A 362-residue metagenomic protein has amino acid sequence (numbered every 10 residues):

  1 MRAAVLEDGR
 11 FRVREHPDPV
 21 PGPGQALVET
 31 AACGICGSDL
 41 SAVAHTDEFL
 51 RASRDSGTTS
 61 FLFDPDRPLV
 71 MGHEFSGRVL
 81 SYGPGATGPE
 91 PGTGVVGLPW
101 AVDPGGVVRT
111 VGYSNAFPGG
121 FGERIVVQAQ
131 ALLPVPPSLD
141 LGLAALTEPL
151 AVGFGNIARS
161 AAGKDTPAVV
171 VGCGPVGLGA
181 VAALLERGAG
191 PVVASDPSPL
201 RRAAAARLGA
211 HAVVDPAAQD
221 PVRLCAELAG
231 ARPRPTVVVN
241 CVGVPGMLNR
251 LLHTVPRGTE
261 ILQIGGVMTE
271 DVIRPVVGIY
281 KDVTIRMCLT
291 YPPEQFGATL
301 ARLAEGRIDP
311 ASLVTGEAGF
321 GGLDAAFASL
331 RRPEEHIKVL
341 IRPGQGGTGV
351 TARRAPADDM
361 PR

Functional and structural regions predicted by a protein language model:
P19-C33, E48-A101, P136-S138: Glycine-rich beta-strand-centered segment in the early N-terminal region that forms part of a ligand/cofactor-binding
G22, E90-T93, Q128, G163 (+2 more regions): Residue-level recognition of short, solvent-exposed, well-ordered loop/turn junctions that link secondary-structure
S41-F49, P356, M360-P361: Short Gly/aromatic-enriched secondary-structure transition segments
F61-P68, H73, G97-V171: NAD(P)H dinucleotide-binding glycine-rich loop of Rossmann-like/cofactor-binding domains, especially the beta1-alpha1
L139-A218: Mid-domain Rossmann-like dinucleotide-binding core that forms the NAD(H)/NADP(H) cofactor-binding site
S160-K164, R207-T284, P361: Glycine-rich cofactor phosphate-binding loops and adjacent beta1-alpha1 units of small-molecule cofactor enzyme domains
S198, V267, Y291: Residues in the short beta-alpha loop(s) of Rossmann-like NAD(P)-binding domains
N249-L252, P293-R362: C-terminal hydrophobic helical "lid"/dimerization subdomain of Rossmann-like NAD(P)H-dependent oxidoreductases
